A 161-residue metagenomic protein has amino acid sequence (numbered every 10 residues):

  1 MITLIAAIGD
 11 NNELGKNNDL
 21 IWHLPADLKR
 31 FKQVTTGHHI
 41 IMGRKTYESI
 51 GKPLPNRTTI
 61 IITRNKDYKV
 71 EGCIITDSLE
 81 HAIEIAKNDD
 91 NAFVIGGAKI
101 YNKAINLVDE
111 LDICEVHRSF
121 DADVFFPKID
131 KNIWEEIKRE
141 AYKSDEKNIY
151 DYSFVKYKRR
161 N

Functional and structural regions predicted by a protein language model:
I5-N161: Flexible, gly/pro- and Lys/Arg-enriched active-site loops
